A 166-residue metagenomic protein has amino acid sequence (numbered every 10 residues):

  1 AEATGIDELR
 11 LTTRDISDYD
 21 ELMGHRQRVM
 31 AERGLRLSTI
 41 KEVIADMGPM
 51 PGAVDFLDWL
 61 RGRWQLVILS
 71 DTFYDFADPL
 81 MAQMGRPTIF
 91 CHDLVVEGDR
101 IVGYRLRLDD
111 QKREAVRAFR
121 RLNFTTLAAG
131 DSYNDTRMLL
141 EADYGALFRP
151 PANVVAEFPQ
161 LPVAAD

Functional and structural regions predicted by a protein language model:
A1-D93, E97: Alpha-helical substrate-recognition element adjacent to the catalytic core
G48-P51, G98-R100, D110, A152: Solvent-exposed, flexible loop/coil residues
M50, D110-R113, S132, A164: Structural motif corresponding to alpha-helix initiation and N-cap regions
V54, D58, R117, T136-R137: Alpha-helical segments flanking ligand/cofactor-binding loops in enzyme cores
L60-G62, R120-L122, L140: Flexible, charged surface loops at secondary-structure boundaries
L66, S70-D71, F124-A165: Acidic, Mg2+-coordinating phosphoryl-transfer loop and its flanking beta/alpha structural elements, shared across
D75-T126: Substrate-recognition "cap/lid" segment bordering the active-site pocket of phosphatases
